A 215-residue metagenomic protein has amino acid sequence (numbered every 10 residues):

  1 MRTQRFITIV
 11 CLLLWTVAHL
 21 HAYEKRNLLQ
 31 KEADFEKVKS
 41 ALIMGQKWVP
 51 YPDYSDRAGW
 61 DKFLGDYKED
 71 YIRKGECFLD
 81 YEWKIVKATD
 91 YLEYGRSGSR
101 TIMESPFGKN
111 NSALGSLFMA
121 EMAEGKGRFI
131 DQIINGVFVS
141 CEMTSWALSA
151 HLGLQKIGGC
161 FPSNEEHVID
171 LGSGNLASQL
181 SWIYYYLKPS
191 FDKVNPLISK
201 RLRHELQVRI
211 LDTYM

Functional and structural regions predicted by a protein language model:
M1-K25: Bacterial Sec-dependent N-terminal signal peptides
A18-H19, Y71, Q179, L206: Generic hydrophobic/packing signal
Y23-G95: Low-complexity, Ser/Thr/Pro/Gly-enriched N-terminal "stalk/linker" regions
R57-A58, L64, E104-M215: Aromatic-lined, polymer-binding surfaces characteristic of secreted/periplasmic polysaccharide-degrading enzymes
E93-R96, L148-A150: Generic structural "secondary-structure junction" signal
